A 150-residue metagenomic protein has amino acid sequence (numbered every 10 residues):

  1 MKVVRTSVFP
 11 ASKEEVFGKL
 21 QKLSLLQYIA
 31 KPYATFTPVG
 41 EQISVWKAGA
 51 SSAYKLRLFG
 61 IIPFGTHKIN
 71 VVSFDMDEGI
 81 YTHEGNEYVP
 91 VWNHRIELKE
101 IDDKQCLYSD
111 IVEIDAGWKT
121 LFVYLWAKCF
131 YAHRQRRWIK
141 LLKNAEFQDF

Functional and structural regions predicted by a protein language model:
M1-K47: Hydrophobic ligand-binding cavity/cleft-lining segments
K2-T6, S51, I80, N93 (+1 more regions): Intrinsic-disorder/low-complexity, polar/charged segments enriched in Ser/Thr/Lys/Arg/Asp/Glu/Gln
F9-A11, L58-G60, E87, I114-A116: Beta-strand elements of well-folded, non-transmembrane domains
V16-L20, L26, V71, Y81 (+3 more regions): Hydrophobic pocket/interface hotspot
Y28, R57-D103, N144: Hydrophobic-ligand binding "helix-grip"
Y33, P38, Q42, K140-F150: Short, highly charged C-terminal tails/helix-capping segments
H83-C129: Beta-strand/loop substructures that line and gate deep hydrophobic ligand-binding cavities in soluble
C129-R137: A non-catalytic, amphipathic alpha-helix used as a structural packing/dimerization or gating element in enzyme scaffolds
